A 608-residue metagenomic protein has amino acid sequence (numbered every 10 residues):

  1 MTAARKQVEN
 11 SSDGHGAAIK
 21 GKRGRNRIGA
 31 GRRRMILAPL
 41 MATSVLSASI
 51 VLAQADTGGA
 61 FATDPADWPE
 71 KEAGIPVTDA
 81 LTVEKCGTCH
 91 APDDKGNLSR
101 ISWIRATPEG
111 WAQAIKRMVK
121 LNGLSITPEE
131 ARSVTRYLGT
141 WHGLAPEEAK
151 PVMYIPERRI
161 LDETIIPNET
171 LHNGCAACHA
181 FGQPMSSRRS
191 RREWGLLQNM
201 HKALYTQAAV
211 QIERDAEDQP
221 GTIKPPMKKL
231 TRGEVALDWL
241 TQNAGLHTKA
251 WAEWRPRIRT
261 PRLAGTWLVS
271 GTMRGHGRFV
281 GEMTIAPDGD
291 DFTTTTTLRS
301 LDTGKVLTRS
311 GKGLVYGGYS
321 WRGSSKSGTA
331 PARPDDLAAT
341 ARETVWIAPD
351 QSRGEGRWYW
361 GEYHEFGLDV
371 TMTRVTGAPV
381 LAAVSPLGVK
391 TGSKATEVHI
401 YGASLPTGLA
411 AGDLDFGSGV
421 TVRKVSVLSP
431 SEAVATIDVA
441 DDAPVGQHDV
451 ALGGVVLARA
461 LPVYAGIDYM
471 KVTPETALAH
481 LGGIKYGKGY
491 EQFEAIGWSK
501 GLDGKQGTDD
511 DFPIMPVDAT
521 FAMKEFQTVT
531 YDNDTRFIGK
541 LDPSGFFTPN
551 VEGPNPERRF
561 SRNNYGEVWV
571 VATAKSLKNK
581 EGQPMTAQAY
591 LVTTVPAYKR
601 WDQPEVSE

Functional and structural regions predicted by a protein language model:
Q54-T82, N122-G123, E130, A145-E169 (+1 more regions): Electrostatic cytochrome c docking/interface patches
V83-D93, V134, L171-Q183: The canonical Cys-X-X-Cys-His
A91-L121, A180-T206, T308-S310, L314-V315: Gly/Gly-Pro-rich "capping" loops immediately C-terminal to redox-active cysteine motifs in periplasmic/lumenal
G123-M153, Q207, I212-I258: C-terminal capping alpha-helices of c-type cytochrome domains
H179-A180, R257, P261-D350, E355-W358: Central antiparallel beta-sheet cores of small beta-barrel/beta-sandwich binding domains
K249, T340-R342, W346-A383, A587-A597: Edge beta-strand at a domain terminus
T373-D413, V455-T508, P604-E605: Beta-strand/beta-sandwich contexts
G392-G454, M515-V517, T535-R536, P543-F546 (+1 more regions): Immunoglobulin-like IPT/TIG beta-sandwich domains and homologous Ig-like subdomains
